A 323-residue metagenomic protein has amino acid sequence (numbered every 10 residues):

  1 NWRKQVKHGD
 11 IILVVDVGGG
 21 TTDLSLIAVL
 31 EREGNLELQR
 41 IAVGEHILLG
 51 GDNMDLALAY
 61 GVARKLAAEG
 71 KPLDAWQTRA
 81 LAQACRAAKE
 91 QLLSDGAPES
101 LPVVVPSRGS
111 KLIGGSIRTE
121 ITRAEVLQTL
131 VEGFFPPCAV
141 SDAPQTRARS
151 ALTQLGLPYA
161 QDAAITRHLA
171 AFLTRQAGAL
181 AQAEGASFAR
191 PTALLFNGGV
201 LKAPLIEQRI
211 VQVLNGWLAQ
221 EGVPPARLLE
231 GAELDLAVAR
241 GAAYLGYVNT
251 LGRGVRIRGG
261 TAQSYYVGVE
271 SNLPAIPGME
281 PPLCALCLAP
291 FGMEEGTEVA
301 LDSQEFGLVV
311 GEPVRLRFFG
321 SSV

Functional and structural regions predicted by a protein language model:
N1-V323: Oxyanion-binding/catalytic loops of NTP- or PPi-dependent enzymes
